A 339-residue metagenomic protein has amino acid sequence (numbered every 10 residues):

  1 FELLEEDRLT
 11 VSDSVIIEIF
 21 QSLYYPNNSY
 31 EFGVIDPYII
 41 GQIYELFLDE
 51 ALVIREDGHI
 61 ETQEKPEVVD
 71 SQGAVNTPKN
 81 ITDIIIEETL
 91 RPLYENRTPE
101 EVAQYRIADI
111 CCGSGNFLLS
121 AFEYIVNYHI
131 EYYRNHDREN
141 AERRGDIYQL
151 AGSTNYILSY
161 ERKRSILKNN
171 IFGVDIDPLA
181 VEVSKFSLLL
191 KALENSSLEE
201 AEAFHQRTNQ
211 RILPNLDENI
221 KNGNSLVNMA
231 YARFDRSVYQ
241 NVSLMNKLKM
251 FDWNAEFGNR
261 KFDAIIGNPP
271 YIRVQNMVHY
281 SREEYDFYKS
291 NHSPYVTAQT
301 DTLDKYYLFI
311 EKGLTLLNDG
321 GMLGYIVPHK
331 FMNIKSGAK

Functional and structural regions predicted by a protein language model:
F1-Q42: Non-catalytic nucleic-acid substrate-recognition regions in nucleic-acid-modifying enzymes
E18, Q42-D49, F186-L193: Short, hydrophobic/amphipathic alpha-helical patches that form generic packing surfaces within helical domains
I19-L23, L46, F287-N291: Residues that form generic nucleotide/phosphate-binding pockets
Y30, H59-K339: SAM-dependent methyltransferase catalytic region
G33, I39-Q42, E50, Y148-N155: Conserved alpha/beta core surface patches that mediate binding of polyanionic ligands
G41, E45-V53, E87, R91 (+1 more regions): Glycine-rich, acidic and aromatic/proline-enriched surface loops and short helix-turn segments that act as binding
E56: Short, helix-capping/interhelical loops that line the mouth of catalytic, cofactor-, or ligand-binding pockets
